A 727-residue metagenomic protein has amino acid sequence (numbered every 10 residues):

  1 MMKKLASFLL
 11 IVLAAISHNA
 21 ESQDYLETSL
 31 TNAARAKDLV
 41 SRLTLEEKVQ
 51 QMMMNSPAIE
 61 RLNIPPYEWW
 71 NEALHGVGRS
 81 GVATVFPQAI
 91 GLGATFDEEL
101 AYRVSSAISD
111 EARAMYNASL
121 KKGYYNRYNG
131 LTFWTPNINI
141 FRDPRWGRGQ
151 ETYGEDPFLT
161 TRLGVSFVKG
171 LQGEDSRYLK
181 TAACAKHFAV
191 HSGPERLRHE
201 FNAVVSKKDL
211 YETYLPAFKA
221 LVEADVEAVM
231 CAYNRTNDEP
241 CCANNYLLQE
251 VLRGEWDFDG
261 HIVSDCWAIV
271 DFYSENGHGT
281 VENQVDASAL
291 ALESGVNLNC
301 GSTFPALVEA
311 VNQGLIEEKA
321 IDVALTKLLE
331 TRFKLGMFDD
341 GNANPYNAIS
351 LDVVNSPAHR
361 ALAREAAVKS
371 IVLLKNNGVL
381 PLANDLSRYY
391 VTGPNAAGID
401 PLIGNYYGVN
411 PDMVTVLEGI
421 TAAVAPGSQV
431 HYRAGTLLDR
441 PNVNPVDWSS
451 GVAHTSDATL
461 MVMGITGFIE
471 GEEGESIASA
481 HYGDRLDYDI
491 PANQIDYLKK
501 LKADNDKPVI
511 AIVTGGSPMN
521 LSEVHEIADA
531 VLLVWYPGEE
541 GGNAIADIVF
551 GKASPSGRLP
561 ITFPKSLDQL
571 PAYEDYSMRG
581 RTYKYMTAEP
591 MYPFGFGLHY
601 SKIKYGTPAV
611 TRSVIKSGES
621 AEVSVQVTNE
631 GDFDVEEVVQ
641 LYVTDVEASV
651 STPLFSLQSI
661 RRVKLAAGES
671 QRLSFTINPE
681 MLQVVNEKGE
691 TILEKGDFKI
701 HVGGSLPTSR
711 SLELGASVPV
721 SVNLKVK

Functional and structural regions predicted by a protein language model:
M1-Q23: Bacterial Sec-dependent N-terminal signal peptides
K4, F8-V12, D385, S566-Q569 (+1 more regions): Acidic/proline-rich low-complexity IDRs
H18-Q683, E694-V702, L706: Glycoside hydrolase catalytic-domain context in secreted enzymes
K688-T691, S711-E713: Short proline/glycine-enriched turn/loop segments at secondary-structure junctions
R710-K727: Short beta-strand elements
